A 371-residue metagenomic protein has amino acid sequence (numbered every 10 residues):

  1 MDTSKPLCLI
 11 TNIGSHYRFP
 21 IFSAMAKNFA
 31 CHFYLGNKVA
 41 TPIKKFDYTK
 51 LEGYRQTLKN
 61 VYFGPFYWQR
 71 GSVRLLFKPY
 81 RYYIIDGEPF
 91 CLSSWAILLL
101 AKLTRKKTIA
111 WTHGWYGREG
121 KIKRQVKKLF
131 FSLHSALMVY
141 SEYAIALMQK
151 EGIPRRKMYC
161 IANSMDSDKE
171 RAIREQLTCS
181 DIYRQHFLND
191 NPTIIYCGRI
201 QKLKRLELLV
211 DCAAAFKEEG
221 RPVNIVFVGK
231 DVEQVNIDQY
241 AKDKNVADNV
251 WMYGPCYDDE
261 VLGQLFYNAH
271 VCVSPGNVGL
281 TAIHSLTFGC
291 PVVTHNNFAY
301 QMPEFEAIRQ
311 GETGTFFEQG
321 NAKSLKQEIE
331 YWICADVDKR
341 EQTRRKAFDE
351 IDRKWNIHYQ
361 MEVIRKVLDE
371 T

Functional and structural regions predicted by a protein language model:
K106-Q125, L133-A136: A short, histidine- and acid-enriched strand-loop-helix "catalytic/donor-clamping" loop that lines the nucleotide-sugar
S132-I182, N189: Donor nucleotide-sugar binding/catalytic pocket of nucleotide-sugar-dependent glycosyltransferases
I182-K204, V210-A213: Conserved donor-binding/catalytic core segment of Leloir-type glycosyltransferases
V228, V235-C256: Nucleotide-activated donor-binding/catalytic signature segment of Leloir-type glycosyltransferases, i.e., the conserved
Q264-N277, C290-P291: Acidic donor-binding loop of glycosyltransferase active sites
P291-Y300, T315: Short hydrophobic beta-strand element within catalytic cores of glycosyltransferases and related nucleotide-activated
M302-Y331, D338: Change "using UDP/GDP/dTDP sugars" to "using nucleotide sugars
C334-D369: A charged, aromatic-enriched C-terminal amphipathic alpha-helix characteristic of glycosyltransferases across folds
